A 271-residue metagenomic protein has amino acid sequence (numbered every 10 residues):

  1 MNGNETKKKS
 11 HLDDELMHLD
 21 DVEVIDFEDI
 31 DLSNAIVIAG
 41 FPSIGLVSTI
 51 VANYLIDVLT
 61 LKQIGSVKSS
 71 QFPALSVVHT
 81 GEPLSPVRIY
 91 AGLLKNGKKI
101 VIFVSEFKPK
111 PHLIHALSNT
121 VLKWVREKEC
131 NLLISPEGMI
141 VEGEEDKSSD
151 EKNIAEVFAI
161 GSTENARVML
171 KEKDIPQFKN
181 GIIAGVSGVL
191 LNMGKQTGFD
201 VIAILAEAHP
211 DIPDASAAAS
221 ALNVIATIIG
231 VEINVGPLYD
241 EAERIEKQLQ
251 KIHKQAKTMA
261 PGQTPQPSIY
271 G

Functional and structural regions predicted by a protein language model:
N2-E106: N-terminal short beta-loop-beta anion/metal-coordinating cradle
A39, F103-V104, S135-E137, L205-E207: Short beta-strand segments
F41-V47, K108-P111, E137-E142, A184 (+1 more regions): Gly/Ser/Thr-rich loops at beta-strand to alpha-helix junctions that form or flank small-molecule/cofactor-binding
N53-D57, S118-T120, A219-N223: Short, solvent-exposed amphipathic alpha-helical segments in soluble enzyme and RNA/protein-processing domains
N96, L122-L133, Q196-D200, I228 (+1 more regions): Secondary-structure boundary elements
P111-N165: Internal, conserved structured core segments that host functional sites
E142-I228, T264, I269: Catalytic cores of processing enzymes, dominated by hydrolases/peptidases, characterized by acidic/His-rich
I212-G271: A conserved C-terminal secondary-structure "cap"
